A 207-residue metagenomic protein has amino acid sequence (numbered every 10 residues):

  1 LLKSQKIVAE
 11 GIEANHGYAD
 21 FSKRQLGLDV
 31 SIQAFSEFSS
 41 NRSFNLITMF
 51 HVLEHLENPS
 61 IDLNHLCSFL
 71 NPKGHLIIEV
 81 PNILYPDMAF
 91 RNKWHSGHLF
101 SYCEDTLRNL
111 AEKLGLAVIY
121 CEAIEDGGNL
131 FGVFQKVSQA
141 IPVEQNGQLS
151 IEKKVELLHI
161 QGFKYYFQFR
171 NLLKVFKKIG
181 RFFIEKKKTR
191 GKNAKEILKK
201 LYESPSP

Functional and structural regions predicted by a protein language model:
L1-N92, G97-I119, N129-K136: Conserved SAM-binding loop
E104-V133, V137-P207: Rossmann-like AdoMet/SAM-dependent catalytic core
